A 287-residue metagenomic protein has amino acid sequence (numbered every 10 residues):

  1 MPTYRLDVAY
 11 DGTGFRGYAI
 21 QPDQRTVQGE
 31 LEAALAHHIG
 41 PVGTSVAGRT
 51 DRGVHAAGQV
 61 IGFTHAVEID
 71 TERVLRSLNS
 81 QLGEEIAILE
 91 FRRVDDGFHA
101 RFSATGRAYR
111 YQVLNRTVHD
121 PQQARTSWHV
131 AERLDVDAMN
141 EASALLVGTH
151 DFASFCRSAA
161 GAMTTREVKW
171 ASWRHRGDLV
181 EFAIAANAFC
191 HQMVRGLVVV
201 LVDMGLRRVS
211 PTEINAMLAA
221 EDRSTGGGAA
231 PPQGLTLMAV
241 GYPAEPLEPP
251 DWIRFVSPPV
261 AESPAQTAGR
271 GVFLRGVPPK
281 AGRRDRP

Functional and structural regions predicted by a protein language model:
M1-P287: Structured-RNA-binding interfaces characteristic of tRNA pseudouridine synthases
